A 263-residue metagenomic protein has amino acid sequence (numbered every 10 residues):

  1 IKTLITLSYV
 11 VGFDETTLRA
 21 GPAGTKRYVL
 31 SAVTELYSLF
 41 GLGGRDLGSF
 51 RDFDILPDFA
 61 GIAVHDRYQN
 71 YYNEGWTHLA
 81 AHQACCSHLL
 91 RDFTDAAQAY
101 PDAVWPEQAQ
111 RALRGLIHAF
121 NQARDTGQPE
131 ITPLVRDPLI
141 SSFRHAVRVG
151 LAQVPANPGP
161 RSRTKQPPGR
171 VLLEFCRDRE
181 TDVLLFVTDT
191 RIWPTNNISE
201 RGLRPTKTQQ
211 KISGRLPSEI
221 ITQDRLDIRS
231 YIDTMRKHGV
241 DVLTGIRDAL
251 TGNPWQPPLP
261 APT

Functional and structural regions predicted by a protein language model:
I1-T263: Catalytic center-proximal scaffold of phosphoryl-transfer enzymes
